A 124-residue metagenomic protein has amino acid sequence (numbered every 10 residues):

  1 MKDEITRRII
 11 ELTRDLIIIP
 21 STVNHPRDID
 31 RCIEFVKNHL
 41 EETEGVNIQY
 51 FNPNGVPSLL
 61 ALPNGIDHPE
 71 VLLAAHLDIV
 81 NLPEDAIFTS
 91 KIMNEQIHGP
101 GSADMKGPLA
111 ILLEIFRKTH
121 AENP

Functional and structural regions predicted by a protein language model:
K2-S102, T119-P124: Acidic/His- and Gly-rich active-site-bordering loop/insert found across diverse amide/peptide-bond hydrolases
K106-P124: Acidic/histidine-rich catalytic neighborhood of metal-dependent amide-processing enzymes
